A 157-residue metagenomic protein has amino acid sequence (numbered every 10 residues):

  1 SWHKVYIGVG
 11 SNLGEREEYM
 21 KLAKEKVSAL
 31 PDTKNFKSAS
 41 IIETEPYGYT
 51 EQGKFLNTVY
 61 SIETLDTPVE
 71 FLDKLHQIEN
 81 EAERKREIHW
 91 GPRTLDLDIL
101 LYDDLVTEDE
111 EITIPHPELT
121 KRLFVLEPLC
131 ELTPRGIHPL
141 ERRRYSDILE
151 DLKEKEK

Functional and structural regions predicted by a protein language model:
W2-V9, L13-G91, D103-D104: Nucleotide and nucleotide-moiety/phosphate-recognizing core
Y47-F55, D66-D73, Q77-K157: Flexible, gly/pro- and Lys/Arg-enriched active-site loops
